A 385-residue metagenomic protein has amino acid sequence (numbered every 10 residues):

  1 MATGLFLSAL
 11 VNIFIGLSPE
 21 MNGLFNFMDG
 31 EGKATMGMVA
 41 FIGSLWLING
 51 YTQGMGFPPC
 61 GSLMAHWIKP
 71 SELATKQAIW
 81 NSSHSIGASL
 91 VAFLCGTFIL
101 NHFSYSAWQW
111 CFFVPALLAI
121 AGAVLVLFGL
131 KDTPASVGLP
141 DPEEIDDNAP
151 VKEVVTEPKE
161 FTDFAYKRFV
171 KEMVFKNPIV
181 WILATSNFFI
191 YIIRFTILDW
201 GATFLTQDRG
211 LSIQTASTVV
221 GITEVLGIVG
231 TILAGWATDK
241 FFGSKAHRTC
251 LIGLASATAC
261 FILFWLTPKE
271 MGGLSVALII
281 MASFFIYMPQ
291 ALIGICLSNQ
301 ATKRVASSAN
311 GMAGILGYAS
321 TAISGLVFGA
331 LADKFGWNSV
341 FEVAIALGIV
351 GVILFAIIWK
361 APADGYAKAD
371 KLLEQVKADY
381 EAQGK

Functional and structural regions predicted by a protein language model:
M1-L5, K240-L254: Cytoplasmic membrane-interface "Motif A"-like loop-to-helix N-cap segments of 12-TM Major Facilitator Superfamily
F6-T35, A255-K269: C-terminal ends and interior cores of transmembrane alpha-helices in multi-pass membrane transporters/permeases
L45-S83: Cytoplasmic helix-loop-helix junction between adjacent transmembrane helices in 12-TM secondary transporters
A74-G96, A119, G227, G314-S324: Glycine-rich segments within core transmembrane alpha-helices of 12-TM secondary carriers
A88, K303-K334: A late C-terminal transmembrane helix in Major Facilitator Superfamily
Q109-F128, F341-I357: Symmetry-related core transmembrane helices of the 12-TM Major Facilitator Superfamily/SLC fold
S136-I182, D208, E374-G384: Juxtamembrane intracellular "pre-TM" segments in multi-pass secondary transporters
F175-I232, Q290, S324-G325: Extracytoplasmic gate region of multi-pass secondary transporters
